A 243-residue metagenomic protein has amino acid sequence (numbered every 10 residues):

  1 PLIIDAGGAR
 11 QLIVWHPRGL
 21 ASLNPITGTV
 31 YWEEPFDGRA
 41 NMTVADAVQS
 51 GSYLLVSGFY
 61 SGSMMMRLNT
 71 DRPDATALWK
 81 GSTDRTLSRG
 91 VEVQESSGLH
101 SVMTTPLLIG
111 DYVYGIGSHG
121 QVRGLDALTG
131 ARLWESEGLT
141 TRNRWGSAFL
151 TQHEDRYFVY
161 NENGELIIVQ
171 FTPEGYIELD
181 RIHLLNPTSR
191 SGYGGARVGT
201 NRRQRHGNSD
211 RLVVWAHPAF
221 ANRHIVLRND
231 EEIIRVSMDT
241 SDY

Functional and structural regions predicted by a protein language model:
L2-Y243: Noncatalytic, solvent-exposed loop/strand surfaces of beta-propeller-type extracellular/periplasmic domains
